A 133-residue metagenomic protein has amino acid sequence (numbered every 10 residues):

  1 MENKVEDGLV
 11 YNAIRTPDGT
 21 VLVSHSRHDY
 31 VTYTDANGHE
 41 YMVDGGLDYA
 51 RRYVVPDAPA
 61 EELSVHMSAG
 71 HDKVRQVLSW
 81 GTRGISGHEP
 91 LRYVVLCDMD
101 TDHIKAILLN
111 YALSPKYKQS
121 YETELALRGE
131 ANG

Functional and structural regions predicted by a protein language model:
M1-K73: N-terminal accessory interaction module
L78-Q119: Amphipathic alpha-helical packing elements
N132-G133: Extended, alpha-helix-rich binding/interface surfaces that flank or overlap catalytic cores and mediate recognition
